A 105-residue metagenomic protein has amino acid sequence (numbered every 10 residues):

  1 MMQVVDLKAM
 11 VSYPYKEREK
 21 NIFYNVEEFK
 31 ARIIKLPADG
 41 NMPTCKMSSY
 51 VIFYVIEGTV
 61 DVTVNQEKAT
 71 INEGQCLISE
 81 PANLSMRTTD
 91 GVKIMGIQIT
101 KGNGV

Functional and structural regions predicted by a protein language model:
M1-E28, T63: A short, N-terminal "cap"/entry segment at the start of jelly-roll beta-barrel domains of the cupin/DSBH fold
E17, K30-M47: Conserved short histidine dyad/triad with adjacent acidic residue
A31, N41-M42, G58-T63, C76: Short beta-strand segments in beta-sandwich/barrel cores
S48-N65: Glycine- and acidic-residue-biased ligand/ion/polar-headgroup-sensing regions
I56-E57, N72-E73, D90: A cytosolic small-molecule/anion-sensing beta-strand core signal
N65-P81: Short acidic-glycine-tyrosine-enriched beta hairpin
P81-V105: Ligand-binding loop in jelly-roll beta-barrel domains
